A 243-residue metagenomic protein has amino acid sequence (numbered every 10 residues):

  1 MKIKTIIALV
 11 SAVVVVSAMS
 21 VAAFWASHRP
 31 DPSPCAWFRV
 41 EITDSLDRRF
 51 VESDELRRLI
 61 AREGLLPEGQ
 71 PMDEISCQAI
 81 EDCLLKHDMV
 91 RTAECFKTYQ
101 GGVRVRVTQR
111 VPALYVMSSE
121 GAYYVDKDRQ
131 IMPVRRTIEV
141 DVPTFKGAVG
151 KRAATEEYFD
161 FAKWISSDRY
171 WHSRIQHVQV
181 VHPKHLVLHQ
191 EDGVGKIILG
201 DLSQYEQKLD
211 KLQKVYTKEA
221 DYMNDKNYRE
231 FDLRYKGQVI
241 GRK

Functional and structural regions predicted by a protein language model:
M1-K243: Charged, solvent-exposed interaction patches on well-folded alpha/beta domains that mediate macromolecular contacts
